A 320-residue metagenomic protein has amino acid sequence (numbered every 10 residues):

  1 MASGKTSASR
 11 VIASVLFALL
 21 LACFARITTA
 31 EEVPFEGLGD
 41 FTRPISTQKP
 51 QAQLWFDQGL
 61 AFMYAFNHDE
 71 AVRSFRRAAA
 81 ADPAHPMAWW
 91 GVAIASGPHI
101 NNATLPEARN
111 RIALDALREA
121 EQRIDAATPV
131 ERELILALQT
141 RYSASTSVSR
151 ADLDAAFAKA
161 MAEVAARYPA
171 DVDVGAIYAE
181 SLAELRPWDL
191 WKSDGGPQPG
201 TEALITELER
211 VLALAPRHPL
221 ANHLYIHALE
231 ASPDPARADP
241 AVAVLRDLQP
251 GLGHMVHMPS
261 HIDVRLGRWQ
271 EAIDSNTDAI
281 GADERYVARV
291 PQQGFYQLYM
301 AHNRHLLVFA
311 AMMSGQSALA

Functional and structural regions predicted by a protein language model:
M1-R10: N-terminal secretory signal peptides that target proteins for export/translocation
G4-K5, A25, G59: Generic cytosolic/nucleocytoplasmic N-terminal low-complexity/intrinsically disordered segments
R10, D115, D274-T277, H305: Residues on a specific face of well-ordered alpha-helices
A13-R26: Bacterial N-terminal signal peptides
E31-A170, I177-R217, N222-A236, P240-L252 (+3 more regions): Short coil/linker segments at helix-helix boundaries
V256, E271-S275, S314-A320: Acidic/polar loop patches that form or flank catalytic/metal-binding clefts of enzymes that bind anionic ligands
Q270-V287: Flexible glycine/proline-rich, aromatic-decorated loop/lid segments
